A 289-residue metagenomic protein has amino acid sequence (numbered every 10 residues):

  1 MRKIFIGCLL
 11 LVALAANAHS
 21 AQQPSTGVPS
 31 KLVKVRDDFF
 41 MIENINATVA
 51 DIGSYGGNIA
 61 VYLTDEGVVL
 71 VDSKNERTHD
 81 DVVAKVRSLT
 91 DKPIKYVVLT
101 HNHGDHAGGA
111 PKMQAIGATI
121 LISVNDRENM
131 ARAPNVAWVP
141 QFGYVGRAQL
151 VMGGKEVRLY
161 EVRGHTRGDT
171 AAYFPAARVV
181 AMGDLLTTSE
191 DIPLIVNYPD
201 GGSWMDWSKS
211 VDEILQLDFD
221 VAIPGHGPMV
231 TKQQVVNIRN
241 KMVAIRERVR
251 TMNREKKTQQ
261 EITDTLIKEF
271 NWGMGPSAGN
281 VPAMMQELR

Functional and structural regions predicted by a protein language model:
M1-I4: Positively charged n-region of N-terminal signal peptides that target proteins for export
G7-A15: Bacterial N-terminal signal peptides
A15, H19-P24, L215-D218, M229-R289: Accessory terminal helices/loops
Q22-V35, I116, V124-G168, P175-A176 (+2 more regions): Metallo-beta-lactamase
K34-K85, A172-Y173, R178-G183: Conserved beta-strand hairpin/beta-sheet module of binuclear metal-dependent hydrolase folds, prominently
D38, Y62, D72, V86 (+8 more regions): Divalent metal-coordination and catalytic microenvironments
G67-V69, N75-R77, E156, R163 (+2 more regions): Metallo-beta-lactamase
D80, A84-M152: Active-site HxH/HxHxD metal-binding segment of metal-dependent hydrolases
